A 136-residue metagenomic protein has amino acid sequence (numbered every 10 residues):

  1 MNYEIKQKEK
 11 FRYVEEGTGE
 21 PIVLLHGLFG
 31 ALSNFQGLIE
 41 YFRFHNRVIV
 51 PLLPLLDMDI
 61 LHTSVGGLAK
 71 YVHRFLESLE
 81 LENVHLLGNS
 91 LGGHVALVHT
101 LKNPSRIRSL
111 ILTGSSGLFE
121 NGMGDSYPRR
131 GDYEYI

Functional and structural regions predicted by a protein language model:
M1-K10: N-terminal cap/lid segment of alpha/beta-hydrolase-fold proteins
K8, G17-E20, F44, E77-N83 (+1 more regions): Active-site acidic short loop of glycosyltransferases
E9-M58: Conserved HGGG/HGGXW glycine-rich cap/lid loop of the alpha/beta-hydrolase fold
V14, I49-L87: Active-site loop/oxyanion-hole signature of alpha/beta-hydrolase fold enzymes
N34-Q36, M58-T63, N121-G124: Conserved catalytic-core motifs of eukaryotic protein kinase domains, centered on the activation segment
Q36, H73, L97-L101: Short, hydrophobic alpha-helix immediately C-terminal to the catalytic nucleophile
G88, G92, A96: Gly/Ala-rich beta-loop-alpha elbow adjacent to hydrolase catalytic centers
L97, L101, R108-I136: Flexible "cap/lid" loop of the alpha/beta hydrolase fold
